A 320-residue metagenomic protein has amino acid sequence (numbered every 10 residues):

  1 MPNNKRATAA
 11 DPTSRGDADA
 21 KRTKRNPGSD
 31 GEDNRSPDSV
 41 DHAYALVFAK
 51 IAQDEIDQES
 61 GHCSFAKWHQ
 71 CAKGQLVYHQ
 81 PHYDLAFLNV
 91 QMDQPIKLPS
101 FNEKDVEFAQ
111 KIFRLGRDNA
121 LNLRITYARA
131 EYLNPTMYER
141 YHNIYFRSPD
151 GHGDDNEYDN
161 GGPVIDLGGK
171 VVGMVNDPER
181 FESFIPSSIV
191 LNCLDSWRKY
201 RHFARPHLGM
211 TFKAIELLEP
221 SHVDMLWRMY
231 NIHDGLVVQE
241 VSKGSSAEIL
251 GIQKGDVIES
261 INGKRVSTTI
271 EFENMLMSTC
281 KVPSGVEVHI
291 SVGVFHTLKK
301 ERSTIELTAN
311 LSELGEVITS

Functional and structural regions predicted by a protein language model:
M1-S320: Terminal presequence/propeptide segments associated with secretion/organelle targeting and zymogen/polyprotein
